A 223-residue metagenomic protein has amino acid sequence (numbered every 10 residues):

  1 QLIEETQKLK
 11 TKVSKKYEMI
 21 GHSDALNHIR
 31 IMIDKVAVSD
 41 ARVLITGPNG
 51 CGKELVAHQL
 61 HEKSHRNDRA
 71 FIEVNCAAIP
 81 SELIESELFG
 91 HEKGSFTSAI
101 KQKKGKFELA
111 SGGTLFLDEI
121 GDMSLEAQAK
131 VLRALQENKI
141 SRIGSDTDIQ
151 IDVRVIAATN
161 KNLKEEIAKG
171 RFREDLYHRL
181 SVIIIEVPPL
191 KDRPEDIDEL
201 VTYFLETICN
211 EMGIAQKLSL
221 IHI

Functional and structural regions predicted by a protein language model:
Q7-Q150, V155-K161, E166, L190 (+1 more regions): AAA+ ATPase active-site-proximal loops
L88, F172, I197-L200: Hydrophobic face residues on amphipathic alpha-helices
I184-D196: Conserved AAA+ ATPase "SRH/arginine-finger" region at the nucleotide-binding site
P194-I197, V201, L205, M212: Conserved Sensor-2/SRH helix of P-loop NTPases
